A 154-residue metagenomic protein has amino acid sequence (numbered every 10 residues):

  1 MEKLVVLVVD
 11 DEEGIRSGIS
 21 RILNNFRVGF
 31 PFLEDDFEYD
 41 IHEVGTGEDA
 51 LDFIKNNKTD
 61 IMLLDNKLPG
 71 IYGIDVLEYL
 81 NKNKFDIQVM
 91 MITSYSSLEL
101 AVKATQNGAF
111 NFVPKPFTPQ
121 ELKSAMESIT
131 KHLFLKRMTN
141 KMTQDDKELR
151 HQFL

Functional and structural regions predicted by a protein language model:
D10, D65, T93: Active-site residues of response regulator receiver
E13-H42: Two-component/phosphorelay signaling modules centered on CheY-like receiver
N25-V28, D52, I74-F85: Short amphipathic alpha-helix used as the core "switch/output" element in two-component signaling
D35-I61: Acidic, metal-coordinating helix/loop segments flanking the phosphotransfer/catalytic sites of two-component signaling
T46, Y72-D75, S96: Acidic catalytic/metal-coordinating carboxylates
E99, F117-M126: C-terminal output helix
L133-L154: CheY-like receiver
